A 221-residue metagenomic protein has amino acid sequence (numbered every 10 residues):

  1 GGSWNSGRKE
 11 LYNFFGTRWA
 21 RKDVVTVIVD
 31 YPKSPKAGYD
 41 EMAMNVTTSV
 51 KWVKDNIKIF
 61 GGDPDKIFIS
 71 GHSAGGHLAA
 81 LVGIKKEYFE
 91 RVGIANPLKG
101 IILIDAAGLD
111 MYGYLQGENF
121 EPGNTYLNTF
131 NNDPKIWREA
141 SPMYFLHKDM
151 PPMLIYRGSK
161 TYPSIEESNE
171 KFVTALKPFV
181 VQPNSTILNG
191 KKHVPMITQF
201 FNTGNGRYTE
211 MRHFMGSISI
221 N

Functional and structural regions predicted by a protein language model:
G1-N5, S159: Active-site glycine-rich loops that stabilize anionic/oxyanionic intermediates across multiple enzyme folds
R8-I28: Short amphipathic alpha-helix adjacent to the substrate-entry channel of hydrolases
V25, D30-S34, A107, N189-K191: Short beta-to-alpha linker loops that shape the active-site pocket of alpha/beta-hydrolase fold enzymes
K51-G117: Primarily recognizes the serine-hydrolase "nucleophile elbow" in alpha/beta-hydrolase and SGNH/GDSL folds
M111-F145: Mobile cap/lid helix-loop segments that gate and shape the active-site cleft of serine hydrolases
D149, L154-R157: Short beta-strand/loop motif that positions the catalytic acidic residue of the alpha/beta-hydrolase fold
Y156, E170-V173, K177-N221: C-terminal catalytic histidine-bearing segment of alpha/beta-hydrolase fold enzymes
Y162-E170: Conserved alpha/beta-hydrolase "acid-adjacent" motif
